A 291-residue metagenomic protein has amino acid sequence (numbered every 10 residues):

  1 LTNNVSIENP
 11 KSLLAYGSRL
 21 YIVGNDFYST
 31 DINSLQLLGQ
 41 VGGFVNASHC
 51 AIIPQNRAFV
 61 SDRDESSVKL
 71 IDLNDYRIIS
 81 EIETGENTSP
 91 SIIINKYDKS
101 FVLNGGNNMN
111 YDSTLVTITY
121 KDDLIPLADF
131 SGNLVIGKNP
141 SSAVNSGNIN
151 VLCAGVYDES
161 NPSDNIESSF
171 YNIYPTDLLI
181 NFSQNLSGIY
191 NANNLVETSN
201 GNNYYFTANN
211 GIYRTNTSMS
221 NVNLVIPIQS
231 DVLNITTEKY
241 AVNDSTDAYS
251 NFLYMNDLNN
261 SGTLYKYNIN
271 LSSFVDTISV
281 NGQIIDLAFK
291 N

Functional and structural regions predicted by a protein language model:
L1-I52: Post-signal peptide N-terminal segment of secreted/secretory-pathway proteins
L1-S6, S34-G42, R77-E83, D122-N133 (+3 more regions): A short beta-strand motif characteristic of beta-propeller blades
I7-Y16, V45-Q55, E86-N95, N133-S146 (+3 more regions): Repeated scaffold domains used in trafficking and secretory/extracellular systems, primarily beta-propellers
L14-D26, V60-D64, V102-N110, V151-D164 (+4 more regions): Conserved beta-strand positions in repeat-built beta-propeller and related beta-rich domains
Y28-S29, S67-L70, M109-T117, D158-N172 (+2 more regions): Structural motif
R77-Y171: Solenoidal tandem-repeat scaffolds enriched in leucines and small polar residues
I189-D257: Loop/turn-rich, solvent-exposed surfaces of beta-rich toroidal or solenoidal domains
L258-N291: Blade-level signature of beta-propeller repeat domains, shared across WD40, Kelch, NHL, RCC1 and BNR/Asp-box propellers
